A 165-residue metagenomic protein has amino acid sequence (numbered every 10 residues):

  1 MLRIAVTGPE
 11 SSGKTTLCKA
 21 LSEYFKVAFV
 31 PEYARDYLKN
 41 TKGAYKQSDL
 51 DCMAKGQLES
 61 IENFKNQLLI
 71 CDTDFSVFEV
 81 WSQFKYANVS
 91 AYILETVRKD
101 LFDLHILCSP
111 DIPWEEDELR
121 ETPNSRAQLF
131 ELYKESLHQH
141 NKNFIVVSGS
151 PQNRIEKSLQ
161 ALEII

Functional and structural regions predicted by a protein language model:
M1-R3: Pre-Walker A (Motif I) flank of P-loop NTPase domains
V6: Hydrophobic anchor at the beta1->P-loop junction of P-loop NTPases
E10: The conserved Walker
K14: Conserved lysine of the Walker
K19, E23-E62: Conserved substrate/cofactor phosphate-moiety recognition/catalytic segment in nucleotide-dependent phosphotransferases
D51-D100: Glycine-rich phosphate-binding loop used to anchor ATP phosphates in small-molecule kinases, encompassing both
K85-N153, Q160: A glycine- and Lys/Arg-enriched "phosphate-lid" helix/loop adjacent to the NTP-binding pocket of small-molecule kinases
